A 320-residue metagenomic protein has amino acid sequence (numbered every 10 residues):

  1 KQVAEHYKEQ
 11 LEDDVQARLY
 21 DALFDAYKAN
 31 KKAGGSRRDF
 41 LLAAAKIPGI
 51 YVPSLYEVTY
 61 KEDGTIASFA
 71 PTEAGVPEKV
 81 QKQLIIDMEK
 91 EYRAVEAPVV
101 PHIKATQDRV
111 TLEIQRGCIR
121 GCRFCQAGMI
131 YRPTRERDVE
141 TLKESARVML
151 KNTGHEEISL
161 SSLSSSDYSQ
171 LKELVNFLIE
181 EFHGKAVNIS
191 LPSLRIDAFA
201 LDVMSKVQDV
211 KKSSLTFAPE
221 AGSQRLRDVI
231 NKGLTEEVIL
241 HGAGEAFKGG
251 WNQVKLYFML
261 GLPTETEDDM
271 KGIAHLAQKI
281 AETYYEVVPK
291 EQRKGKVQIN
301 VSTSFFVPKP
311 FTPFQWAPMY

Functional and structural regions predicted by a protein language model:
K1, E9, I50, G117-C118 (+6 more regions): Conserved structural-core and active-site-/substrate-pathway-adjacent residues in large, well-folded domains of enzymes
K1-A70, P310-Y320: Glycine-rich beta-alpha loop elements in corrinoid/cobalamin-binding modules across cobalamin-dependent enzymes
P53, T59-T111: N-terminal [4Fe-4S]-dependent radical SAM core
E96-R123, L150, L191-P192, S213 (+1 more regions): N-terminal pre-triad scaffold of radical SAM enzymes
P101, C122-I130, A221-R227: Gly-rich Lys/Arg/Thr-decorated short loops/hinges at beta-loop-alpha junctions or inter-strand turns that position
C125-T141: Iron-sulfur (Fe-S) cluster-binding segments and ferredoxin-like electron-carrier domains, especially [2Fe-2S]
M129-Y131, V229-L234, Q315-Y320: Short glycine-enriched, charge-decorated loop/helix-capping segments at active-site entrances that position
R147-F305: Conserved SAM/AdoMet-binding glycine-rich loop
